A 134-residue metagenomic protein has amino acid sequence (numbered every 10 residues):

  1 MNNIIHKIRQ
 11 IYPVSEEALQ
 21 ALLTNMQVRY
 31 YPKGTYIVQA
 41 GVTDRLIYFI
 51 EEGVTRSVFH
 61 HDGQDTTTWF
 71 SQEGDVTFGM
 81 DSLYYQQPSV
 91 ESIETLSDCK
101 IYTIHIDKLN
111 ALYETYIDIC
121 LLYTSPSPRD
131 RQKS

Functional and structural regions predicted by a protein language model:
M1-Q27, P32, S82: Cyclic nucleotide-binding regulatory module and flanking cytosolic helices
Q27, Y36, V54-F59, V76 (+1 more regions): Short beta-strand segments in beta-sandwich/barrel cores
I37-V42: Short phosphate-coordinating micro-motif centered on Lys-Gly-acidic
R45, F49-R56, G74: Glycine- and acidic-residue-biased ligand/ion/polar-headgroup-sensing regions
F59, Q64-T67: Compact nucleic-acid interaction/catalytic patches
T66-Y123: Cyclic-nucleotide recognition modules
Y123-Q132: Conserved small/polar residues in nucleotide/adenosyl-binding loops
